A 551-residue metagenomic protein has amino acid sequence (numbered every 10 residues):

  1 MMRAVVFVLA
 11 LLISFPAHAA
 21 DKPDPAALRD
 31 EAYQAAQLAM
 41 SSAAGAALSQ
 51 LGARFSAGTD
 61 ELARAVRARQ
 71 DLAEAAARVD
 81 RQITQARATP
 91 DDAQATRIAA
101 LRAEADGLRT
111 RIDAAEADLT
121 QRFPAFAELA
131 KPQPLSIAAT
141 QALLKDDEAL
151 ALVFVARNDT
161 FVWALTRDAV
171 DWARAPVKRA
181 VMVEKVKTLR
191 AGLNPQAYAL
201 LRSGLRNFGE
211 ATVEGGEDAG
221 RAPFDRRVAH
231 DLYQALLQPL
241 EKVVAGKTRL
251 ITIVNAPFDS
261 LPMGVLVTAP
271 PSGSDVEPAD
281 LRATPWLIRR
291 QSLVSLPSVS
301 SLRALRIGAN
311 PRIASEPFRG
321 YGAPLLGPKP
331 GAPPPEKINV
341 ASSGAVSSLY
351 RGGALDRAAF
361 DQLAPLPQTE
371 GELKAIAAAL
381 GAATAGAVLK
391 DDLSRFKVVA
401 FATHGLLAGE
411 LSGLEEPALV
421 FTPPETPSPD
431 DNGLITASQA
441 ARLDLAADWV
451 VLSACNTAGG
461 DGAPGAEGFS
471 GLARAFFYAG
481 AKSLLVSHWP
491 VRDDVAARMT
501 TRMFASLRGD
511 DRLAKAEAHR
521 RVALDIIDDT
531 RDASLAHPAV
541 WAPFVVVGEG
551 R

Functional and structural regions predicted by a protein language model:
M2-V8: Sec-dependent signal peptide recognition, specifically the positively charged N-region followed immediately by
S14-P16: N-terminal signal peptide c-region/cleavage motif recognized by signal peptidases
A20, Q34, L38-A43, F126-R551: Catalytic cores of enzymes
D30-Y33, R54-E74: Short, charge/polar-rich alpha-helical segments
A44-A57: Short, charge-rich amphipathic alpha-helices with coiled-coil/heptad character
A65, R69-R87, L108, A115 (+1 more regions): Non-transmembrane amphipathic alpha-helical segments
Q94-G107: Short, charged, amphipathic alpha-helical segments
D106-P134, A377: Amphipathic alpha-helical
